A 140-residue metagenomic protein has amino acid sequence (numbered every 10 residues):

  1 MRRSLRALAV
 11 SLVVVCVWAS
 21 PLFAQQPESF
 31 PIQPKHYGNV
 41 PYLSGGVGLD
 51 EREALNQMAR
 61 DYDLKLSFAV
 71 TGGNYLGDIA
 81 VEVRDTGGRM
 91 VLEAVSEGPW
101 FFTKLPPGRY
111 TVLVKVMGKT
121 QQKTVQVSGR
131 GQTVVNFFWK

Functional and structural regions predicted by a protein language model:
M1-A9: Bacterial N-terminal signal peptides that target proteins for export
A9-A19: Bacterial N-terminal signal peptides
Q25-I79, K119-K140: Primarily secretory-pathway and cell-envelope proteins
A80-V91: Short amphipathic beta-strand segments in non-cytosolic proteins
V91-S96, V127: Short beta-strand segments within Ig-like beta-sandwich modules, predominantly Fibronectin type-III
G98-K104: Short, surface-exposed beta-strand/beta-hairpin micro-motifs centered on an aromatic residue
P106-P107, G129: Surface-exposed loops/turns
G108-V114: A short tyrosine-centered beta-strand micro-motif
